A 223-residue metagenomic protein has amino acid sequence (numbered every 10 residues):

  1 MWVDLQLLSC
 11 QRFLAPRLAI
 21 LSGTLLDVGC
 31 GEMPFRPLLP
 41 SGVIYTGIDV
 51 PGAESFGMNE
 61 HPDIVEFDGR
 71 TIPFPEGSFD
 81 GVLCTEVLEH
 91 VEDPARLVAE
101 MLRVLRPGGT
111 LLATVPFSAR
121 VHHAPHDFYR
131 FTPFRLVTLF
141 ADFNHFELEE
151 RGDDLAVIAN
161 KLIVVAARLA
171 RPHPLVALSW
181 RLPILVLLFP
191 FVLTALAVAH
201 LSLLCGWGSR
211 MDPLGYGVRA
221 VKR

Functional and structural regions predicted by a protein language model:
M1-G77, G81-L83, V98, L201 (+2 more regions): Conserved N-terminal segment of class I S-adenosyl-L-methionine
G31-F35, P51-A53, L88, S118-R120 (+1 more regions): Short, solvent-exposed loop/turn segments at secondary-structure junctions
E66, E92-E100, V104, T110-V221: S-adenosyl-L-methionine-dependent methyltransferase catalytic module, highlighting the catalytic core
P73, L88, E92: A short, conserved beta-strand element in the Rossmann-like catalytic core that flanks the donor/metal-binding loop
G81-V87, A113: A short beta-strand submotif of the Rossmann-like class I SAM-dependent methyltransferase core that lines
